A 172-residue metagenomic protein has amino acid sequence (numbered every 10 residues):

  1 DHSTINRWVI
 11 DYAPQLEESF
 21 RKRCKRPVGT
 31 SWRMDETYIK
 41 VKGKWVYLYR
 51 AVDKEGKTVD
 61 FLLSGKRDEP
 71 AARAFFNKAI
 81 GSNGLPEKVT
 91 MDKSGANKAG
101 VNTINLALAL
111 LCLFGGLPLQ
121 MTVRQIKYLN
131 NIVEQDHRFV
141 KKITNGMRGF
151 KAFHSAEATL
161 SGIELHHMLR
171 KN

Functional and structural regions predicted by a protein language model:
D1-N172: Residue-level recognition of single "structural anchor" positions that define or cap local secondary structure
